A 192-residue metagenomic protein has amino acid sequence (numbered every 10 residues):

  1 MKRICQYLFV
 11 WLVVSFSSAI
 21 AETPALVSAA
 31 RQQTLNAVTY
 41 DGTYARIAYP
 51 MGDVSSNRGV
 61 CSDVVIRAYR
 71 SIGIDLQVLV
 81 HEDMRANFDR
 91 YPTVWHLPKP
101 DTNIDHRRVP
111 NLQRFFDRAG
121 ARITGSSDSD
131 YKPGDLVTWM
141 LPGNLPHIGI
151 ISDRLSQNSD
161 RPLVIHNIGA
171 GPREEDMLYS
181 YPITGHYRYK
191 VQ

Functional and structural regions predicted by a protein language model:
M1-Q6: Positively charged n-region of N-terminal signal peptides that target proteins for export
Y7-S15: Bacterial N-terminal signal peptides
S18-G59: Active-site-adjacent structural segments surrounding the nucleophilic cysteine of cysteine proteases and isopeptidases
A21-A25, G52-D63, H106, G125-D128 (+2 more regions): Soluble non-cytosolic domains of exported or imported proteins
V27, R85-I165: ...with weaker cross-activation on analogous glycine-rich loops/strands in unrelated enzymes
R31, L35, I66-I74, H81 (+2 more regions): Sec-exported extracytoplasmic/periplasmic mature domains
G42-S62, D75-P100: Acidic helix-start/capping segments at beta-turn-to-alpha-helix junctions
S159-Q192: Low-complexity, Gly/Ser/Thr/Pro-rich intrinsically disordered linker/tail segments
